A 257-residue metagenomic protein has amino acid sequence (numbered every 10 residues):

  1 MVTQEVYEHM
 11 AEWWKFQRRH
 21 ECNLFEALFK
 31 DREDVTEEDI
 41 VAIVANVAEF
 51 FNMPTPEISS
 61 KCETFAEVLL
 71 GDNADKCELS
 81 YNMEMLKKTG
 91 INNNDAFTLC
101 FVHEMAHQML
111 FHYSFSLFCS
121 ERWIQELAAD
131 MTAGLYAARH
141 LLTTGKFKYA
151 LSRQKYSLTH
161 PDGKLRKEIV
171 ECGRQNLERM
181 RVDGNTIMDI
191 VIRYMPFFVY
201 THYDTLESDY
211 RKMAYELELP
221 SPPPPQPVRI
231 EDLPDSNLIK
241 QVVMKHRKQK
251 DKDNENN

Functional and structural regions predicted by a protein language model:
V2-L28, V44, A214-E216: Short juxta-domain linker segments that transition from a proline/glycine-rich, charged coil into a short amphipathic
A27-A74: Auxiliary, metal-adjacent structural segments of Zn-dependent hydrolase domains
K61-N94, Q108-H112: Active-site scaffold of zinc-dependent metalloenzymes
A96-E104: Short alpha-helical catalytic segment bearing the HExxH-like zincin motif of zinc-dependent metalloproteases
M105-S120, Y136-L141: Catalytic Zn2+-binding segment of zinc metalloproteases
E121-K146: Post-HExxH zinc-binding segment in Zn-dependent metallohydrolases
L142-T159: Charge-dense, low-complexity polyampholytic segments
T159-N257: Pan-zinc metallopeptidase signature
